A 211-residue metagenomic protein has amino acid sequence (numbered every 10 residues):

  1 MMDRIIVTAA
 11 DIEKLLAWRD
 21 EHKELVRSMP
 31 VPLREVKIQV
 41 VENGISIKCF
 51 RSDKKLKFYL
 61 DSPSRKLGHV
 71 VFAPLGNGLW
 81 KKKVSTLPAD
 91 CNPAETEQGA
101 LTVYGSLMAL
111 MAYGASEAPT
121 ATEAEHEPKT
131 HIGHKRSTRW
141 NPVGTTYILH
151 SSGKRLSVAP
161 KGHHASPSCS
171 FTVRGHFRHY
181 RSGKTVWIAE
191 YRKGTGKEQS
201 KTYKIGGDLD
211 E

Functional and structural regions predicted by a protein language model:
M1-G153: Intrinsically disordered, low-complexity regulatory segments
A121-E211: Arg/Lys-rich, low-complexity, intrinsically disordered basic segments
